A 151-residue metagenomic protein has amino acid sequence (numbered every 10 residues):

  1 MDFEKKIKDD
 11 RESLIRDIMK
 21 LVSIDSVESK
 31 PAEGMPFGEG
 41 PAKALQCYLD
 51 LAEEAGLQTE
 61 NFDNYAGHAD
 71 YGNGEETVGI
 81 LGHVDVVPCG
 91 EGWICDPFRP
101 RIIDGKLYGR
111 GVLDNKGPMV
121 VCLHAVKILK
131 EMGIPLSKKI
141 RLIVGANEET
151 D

Functional and structural regions predicted by a protein language model:
F3-V112, E131-L136: Acidic/His- and Gly-rich active-site-bordering loop/insert found across diverse amide/peptide-bond hydrolases
N115-K116, V120-D151: Acidic/histidine-rich catalytic neighborhood of metal-dependent amide-processing enzymes
